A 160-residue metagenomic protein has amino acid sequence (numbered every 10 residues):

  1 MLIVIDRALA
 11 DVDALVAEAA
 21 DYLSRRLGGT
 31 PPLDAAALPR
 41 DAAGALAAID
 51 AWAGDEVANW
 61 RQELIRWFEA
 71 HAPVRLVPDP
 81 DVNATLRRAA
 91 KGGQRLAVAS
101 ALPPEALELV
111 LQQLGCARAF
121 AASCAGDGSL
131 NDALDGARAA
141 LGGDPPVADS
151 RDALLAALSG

Functional and structural regions predicted by a protein language model:
M1, L96, P145-P146: Generic beta-sheet signal
M1-P80: N-terminal helical cap/lid subdomain that shapes the substrate entry/recognition surface in HAD-like hydrolases
G28, A53, A90-G93, G115: Glycine-centered loop/turn motif at secondary-structure junctions
A58, N83-R87, R151-L155: Short glycine/proline-centered loop/turn elements that form peptide/ligand docking sites
E69-V98, E108: Short, acidic loop-to-helix structural element flanking the phosphoryl-transfer center in phosphate-processing enzymes
S100-L102: Conserved phosphate-coupling serine/threonine residues in phosphotransfer and NTP-handling enzymes
P104, E108-G160: Asp-based, Mg2+/Mn2+-dependent phosphohydrolase catalytic module
